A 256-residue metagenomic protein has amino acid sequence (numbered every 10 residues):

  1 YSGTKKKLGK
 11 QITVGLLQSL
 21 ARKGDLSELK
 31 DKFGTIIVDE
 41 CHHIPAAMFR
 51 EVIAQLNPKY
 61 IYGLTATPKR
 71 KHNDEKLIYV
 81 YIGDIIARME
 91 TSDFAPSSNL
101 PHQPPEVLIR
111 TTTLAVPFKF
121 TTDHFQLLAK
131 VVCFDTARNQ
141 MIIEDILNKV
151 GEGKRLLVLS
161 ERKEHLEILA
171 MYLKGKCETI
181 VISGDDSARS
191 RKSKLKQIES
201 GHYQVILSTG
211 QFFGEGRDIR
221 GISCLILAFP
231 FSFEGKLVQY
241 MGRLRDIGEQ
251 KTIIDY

Functional and structural regions predicted by a protein language model:
Y1-Q11, R22-D25, L157, E167-I168 (+1 more regions): Conserved helicase ATPase core of P-loop NTP-dependent helicases/translocases
T13-L16, K59-A66, V205-S208: Structural recognition of the conserved hydrophobic beta-strand(s) that form the central parallel beta-sheet of P-loop
T13-T35, H43-E51, T209-Q211: Conserved RecA-like ASCE ATPase "motif II neighborhood" in helicase/translocase motors
S27-F33, V52-P58, I219-R220, L244-K251: Short, conserved loop/helix-junction motifs that constitute active-site signature segments in enzyme catalytic cores
D31-G34, K76, L207-S208, E215-P230 (+2 more regions): A short beta-strand element within the Helicase C-terminal
G34-T35, H42-L108: Post-DEXD/H (motif II) to motif III coupling segment of the RecA-like Helicase ATP-binding lobe
T65-P68, C224, S232-Q250: Conserved SF2 helicase motif VI
P117-E161, E167-Y172: Conserved interdomain hinge at the start of the Helicase C-terminal
